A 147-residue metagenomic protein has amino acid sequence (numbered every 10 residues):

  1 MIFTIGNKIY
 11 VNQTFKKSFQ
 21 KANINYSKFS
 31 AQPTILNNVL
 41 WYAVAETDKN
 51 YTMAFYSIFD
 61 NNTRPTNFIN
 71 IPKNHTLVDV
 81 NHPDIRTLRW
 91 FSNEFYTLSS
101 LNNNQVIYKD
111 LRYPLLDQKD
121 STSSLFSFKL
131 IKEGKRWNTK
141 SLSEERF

Functional and structural regions predicted by a protein language model:
M1-V11: Internal/C-terminal transmembrane anchor helices
F15-K17: GHKL/Bergerat-fold ATPase module in large chromosome/replication-associated machines
N25-K28, I35-F147: Extracytosolic and intramembrane catalytic regions of membrane-associated proteins in envelope/secretory systems
